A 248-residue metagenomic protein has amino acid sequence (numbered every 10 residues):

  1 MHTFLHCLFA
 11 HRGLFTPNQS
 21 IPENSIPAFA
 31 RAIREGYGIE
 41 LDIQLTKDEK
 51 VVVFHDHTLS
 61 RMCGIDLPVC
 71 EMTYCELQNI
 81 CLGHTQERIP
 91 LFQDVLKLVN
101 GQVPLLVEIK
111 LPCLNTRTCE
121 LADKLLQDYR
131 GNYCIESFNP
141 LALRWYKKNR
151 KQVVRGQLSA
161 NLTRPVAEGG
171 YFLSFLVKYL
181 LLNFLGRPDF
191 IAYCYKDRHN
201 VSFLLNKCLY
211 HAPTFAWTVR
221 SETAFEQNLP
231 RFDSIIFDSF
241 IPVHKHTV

Functional and structural regions predicted by a protein language model:
M1-V248: Phosphate-group recognition and catalysis centered on beta-loop-alpha active-site segments
